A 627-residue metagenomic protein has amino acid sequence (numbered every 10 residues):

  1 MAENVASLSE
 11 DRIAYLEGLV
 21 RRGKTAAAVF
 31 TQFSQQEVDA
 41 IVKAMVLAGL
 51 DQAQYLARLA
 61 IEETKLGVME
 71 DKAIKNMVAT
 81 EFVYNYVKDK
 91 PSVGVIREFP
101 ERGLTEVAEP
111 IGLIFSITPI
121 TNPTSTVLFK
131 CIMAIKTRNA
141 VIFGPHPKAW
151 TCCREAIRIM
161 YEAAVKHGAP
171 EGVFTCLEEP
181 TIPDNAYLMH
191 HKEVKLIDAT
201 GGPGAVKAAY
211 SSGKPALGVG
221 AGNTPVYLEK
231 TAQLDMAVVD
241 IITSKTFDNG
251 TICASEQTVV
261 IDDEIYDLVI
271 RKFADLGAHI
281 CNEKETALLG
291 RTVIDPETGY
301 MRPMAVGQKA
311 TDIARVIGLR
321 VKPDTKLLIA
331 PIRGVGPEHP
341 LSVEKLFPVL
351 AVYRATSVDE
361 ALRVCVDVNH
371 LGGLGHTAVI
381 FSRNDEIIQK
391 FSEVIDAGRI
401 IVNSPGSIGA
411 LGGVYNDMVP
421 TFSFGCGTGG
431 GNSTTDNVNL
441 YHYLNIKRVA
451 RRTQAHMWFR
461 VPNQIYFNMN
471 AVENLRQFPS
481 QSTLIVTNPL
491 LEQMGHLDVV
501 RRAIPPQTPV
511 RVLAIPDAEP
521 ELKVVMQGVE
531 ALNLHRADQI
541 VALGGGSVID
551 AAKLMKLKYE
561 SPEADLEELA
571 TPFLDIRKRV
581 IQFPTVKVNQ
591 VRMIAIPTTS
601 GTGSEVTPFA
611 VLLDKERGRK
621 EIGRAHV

Functional and structural regions predicted by a protein language model:
M1-T105, M133, D275: N-terminal Rossmann-like NAD(P)+-binding subdomain of aldehyde/semialdehyde dehydrogenases
E3, E10-I13, V206-G336: ALDH superfamily catalytic-core signature
E3, L8, T31, L319-H456: Conserved C-terminal structural/oligomerization subdomain of aldehyde/semialdehyde dehydrogenase
K90-L113, A169-P183, R511-L534, L569-K587: Glycine-rich oxoanion-binding loops at beta->alpha junctions
V95-M236: Rossmann-like NAD(P) dinucleotide-binding subdomain of oxidoreductase/dehydrogenase enzymes
G112-I120, K195-L196, L532-R577, Q590-T598: A short, small-residue-rich loop immediately preceding and capping a beta-strand
M457-Q539: ATP/NTP phosphate-donor binding region
N463, A564-R624: A glycine/threonine-rich phosphate-anchoring loop and its flanking beta-alpha core in nucleotide/phosphate-binding
